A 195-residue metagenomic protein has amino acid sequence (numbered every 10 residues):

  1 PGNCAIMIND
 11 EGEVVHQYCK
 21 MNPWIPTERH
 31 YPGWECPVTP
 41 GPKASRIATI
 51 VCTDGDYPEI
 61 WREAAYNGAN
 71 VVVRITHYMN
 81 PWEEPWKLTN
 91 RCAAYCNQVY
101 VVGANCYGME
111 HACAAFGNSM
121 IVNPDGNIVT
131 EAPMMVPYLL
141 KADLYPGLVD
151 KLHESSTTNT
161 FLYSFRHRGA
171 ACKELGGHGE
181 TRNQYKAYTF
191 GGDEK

Functional and structural regions predicted by a protein language model:
P1-N70, I75-L88, A115, E154-T158: Active-site catalytic loop in hydrolytic enzyme cores
V38, C106-K195: C-terminal beta-strand edge segments of enzyme domains
T76-H77, A104-C106: Short secondary-structure boundary segments
